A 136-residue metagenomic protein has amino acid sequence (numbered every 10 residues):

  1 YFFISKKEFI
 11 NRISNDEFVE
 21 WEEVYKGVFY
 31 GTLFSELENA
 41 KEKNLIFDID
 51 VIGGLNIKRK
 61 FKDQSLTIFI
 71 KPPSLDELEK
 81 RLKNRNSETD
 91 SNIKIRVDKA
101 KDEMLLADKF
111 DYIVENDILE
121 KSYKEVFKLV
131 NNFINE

Functional and structural regions predicted by a protein language model:
Y1-L45, V51-I52: ATP-dependent small-molecule kinase phosphotransfer cores that center on conserved nucleotide phosphate-binding segments
F9, I46, A100, V114: Residue-level signature of catalytic and energy-coupling elements of molecular machines, predominantly ATP/GTP-dependent
V19-V24, N84-S91: Flexible beta-alpha connector loops of hexameric P-loop NTPases
L37-A40, R59-D63, L105-A107: Conserved catalytic network of the ASCE P-loop NTPase/AAA+ motor domain
N44-D50, R59-N84: Conserved phosphate-donor/acceptor-positioning beta-strand/loop module used by diverse small-molecule
G53-L55, S122-Y123: Short, well-ordered alpha-helical microsegments
K80-E88, D102-E136: NTP-dependent small-molecule kinase module
D90-K101: Glycine-rich S-adenosyl-L-methionine
